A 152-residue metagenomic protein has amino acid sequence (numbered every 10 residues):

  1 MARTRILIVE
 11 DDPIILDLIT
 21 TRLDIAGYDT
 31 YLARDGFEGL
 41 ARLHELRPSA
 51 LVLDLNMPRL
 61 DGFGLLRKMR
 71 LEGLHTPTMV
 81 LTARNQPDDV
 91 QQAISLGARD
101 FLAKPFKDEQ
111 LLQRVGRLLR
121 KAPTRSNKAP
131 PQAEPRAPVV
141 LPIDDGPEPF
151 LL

Functional and structural regions predicted by a protein language model:
L16, P58, Q86, K104: The feature encodes the CheY-like receiver
D17-I25: Charged docking surfaces used in two-component/phosphorelay signaling
D35-E38, D54, D61-G64: Acidic catalytic/metal-coordinating carboxylates
A41, F63-L74: Short amphipathic alpha-helix used as the core "switch/output" element in two-component signaling
L46-V52: Active-site beta3 strand of CheY-like receiver
G64, N85-D100, Q113: Alpha4 helix (beta4-alpha4-beta5 surface) of REC/receiver domains from two-component response regulators
E109, R120, P130-L152: C-terminal output/effector regions of signal-responsive regulators
